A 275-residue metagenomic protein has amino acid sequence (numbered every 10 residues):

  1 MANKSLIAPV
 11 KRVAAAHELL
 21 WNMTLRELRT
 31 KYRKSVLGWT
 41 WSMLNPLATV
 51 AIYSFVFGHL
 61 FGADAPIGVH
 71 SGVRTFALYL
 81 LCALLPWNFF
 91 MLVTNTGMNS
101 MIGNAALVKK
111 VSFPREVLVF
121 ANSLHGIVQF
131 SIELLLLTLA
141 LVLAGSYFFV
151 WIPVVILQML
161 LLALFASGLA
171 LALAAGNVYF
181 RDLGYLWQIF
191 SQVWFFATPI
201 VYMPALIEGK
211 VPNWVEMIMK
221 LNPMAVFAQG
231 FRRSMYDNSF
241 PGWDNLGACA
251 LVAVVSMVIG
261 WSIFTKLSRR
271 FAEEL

Functional and structural regions predicted by a protein language model:
M1-L275: Hydrophobic transmembrane alpha-helices and immediately adjacent juxtamembrane helices of multi-pass inner-membrane
